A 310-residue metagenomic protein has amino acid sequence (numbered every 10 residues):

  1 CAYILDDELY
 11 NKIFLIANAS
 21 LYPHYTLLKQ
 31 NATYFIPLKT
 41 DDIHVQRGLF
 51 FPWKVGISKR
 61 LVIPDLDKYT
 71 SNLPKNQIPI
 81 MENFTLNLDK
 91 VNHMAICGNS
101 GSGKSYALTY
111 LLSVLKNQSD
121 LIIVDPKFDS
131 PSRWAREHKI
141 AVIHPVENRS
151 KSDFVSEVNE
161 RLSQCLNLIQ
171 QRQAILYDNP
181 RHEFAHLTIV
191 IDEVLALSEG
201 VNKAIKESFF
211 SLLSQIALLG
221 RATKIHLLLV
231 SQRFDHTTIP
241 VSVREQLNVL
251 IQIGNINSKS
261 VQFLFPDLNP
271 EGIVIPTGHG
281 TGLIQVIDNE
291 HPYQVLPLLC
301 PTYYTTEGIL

Functional and structural regions predicted by a protein language model:
C1-V91: Basic- and hydrophobic-enriched, low-structure N-terminal and domain-boundary segments that flank ATP-binding catalytic
A2-L9, D178-H182, D235-T238: Short acidic, glycine/proline-enriched loop segments that cap or flank alpha-helices
K12-N18, S231-I309: Conserved ATP-driven motor cores of ASCE-family P-loop NTPases powering translocation/secretion/packaging/pilus
L28, L176-Y177, G254, S258: Secondary-structure transition/capping residues
L49-A174, L195-N255, T306-I309: P-loop NTPase catalytic phosphate-binding loop
A95, H186-I191: Structural motif
Q173-T188, N202: Short helix/loop segment immediately N-terminal to the Walker
